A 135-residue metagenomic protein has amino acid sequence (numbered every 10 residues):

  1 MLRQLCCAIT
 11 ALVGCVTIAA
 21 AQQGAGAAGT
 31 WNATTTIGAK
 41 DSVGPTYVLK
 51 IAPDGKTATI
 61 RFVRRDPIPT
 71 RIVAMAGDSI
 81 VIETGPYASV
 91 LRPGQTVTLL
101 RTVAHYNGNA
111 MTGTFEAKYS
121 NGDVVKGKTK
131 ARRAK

Functional and structural regions predicted by a protein language model:
M1-Q4: Positively charged n-region of N-terminal signal peptides that target proteins for export
C6-T17: Bacterial N-terminal signal peptides
Q23-Y106, T114-K135: Central antiparallel beta-sheet cores of small beta-barrel/beta-sandwich binding domains
